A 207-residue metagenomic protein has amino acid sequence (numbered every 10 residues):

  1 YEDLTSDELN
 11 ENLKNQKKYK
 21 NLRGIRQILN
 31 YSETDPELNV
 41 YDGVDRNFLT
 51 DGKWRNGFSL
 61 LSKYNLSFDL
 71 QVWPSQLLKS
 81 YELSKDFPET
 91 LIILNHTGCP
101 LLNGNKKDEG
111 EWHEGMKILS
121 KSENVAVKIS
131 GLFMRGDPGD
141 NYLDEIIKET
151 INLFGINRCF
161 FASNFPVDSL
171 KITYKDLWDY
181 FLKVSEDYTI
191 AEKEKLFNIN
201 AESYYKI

Functional and structural regions predicted by a protein language model:
Y1-E2, R23-N30, L66-F68: Divalent metal-dependent hydrolysis catalytic cores, especially in the metallo-beta-lactamase
Y1-K14: A metal-dependent hydrolase metal-coordination microenvironment
L4-D7, Y31-D35, S75-L78, C99-L102 (+2 more regions): Active-site environment of divalent metal-dependent phosphoester hydrolases
N12-N15, V40-D42: Catalytic core of nucleotide-activated saccharide and alditol-phosphate transferases
L22, Q27-L49, P166: Glycine-rich phosphate-binding "P-loop"
I25, L61, H96, V127 (+3 more regions): Conserved, mostly hydrophobic/aromatic
V44-F160: Catalytic pocket-lining loop regions of alpha/beta-barrel enzymes, especially the amidohydrolase/enolase/GH5 lineages
K148-E149, L153-F160, S169-I207: Mid-to-C-terminal alpha-helical segments outside catalytic/metal-binding sites
